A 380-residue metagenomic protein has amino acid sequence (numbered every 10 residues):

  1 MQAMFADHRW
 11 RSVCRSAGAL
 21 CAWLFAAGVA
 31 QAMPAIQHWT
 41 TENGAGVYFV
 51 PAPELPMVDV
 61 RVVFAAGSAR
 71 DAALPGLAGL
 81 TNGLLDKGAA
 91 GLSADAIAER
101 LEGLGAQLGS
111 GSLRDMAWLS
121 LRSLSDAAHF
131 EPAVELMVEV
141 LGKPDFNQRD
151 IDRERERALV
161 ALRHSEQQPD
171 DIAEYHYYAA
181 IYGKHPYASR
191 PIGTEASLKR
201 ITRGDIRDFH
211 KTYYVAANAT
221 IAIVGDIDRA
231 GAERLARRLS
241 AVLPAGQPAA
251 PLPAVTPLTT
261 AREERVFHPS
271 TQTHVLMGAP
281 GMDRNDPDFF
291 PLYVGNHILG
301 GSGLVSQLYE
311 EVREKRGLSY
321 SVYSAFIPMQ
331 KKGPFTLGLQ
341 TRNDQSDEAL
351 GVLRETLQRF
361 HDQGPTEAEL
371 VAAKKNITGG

Functional and structural regions predicted by a protein language model:
M1-S12: N-terminal secretory signal peptides that target proteins for export/translocation
R15-G28: Bacterial N-terminal signal peptides
A32-M57: N- or domain-start disorder-to-order transition segments that initiate the globular core
M33-W39, I97, A179-A219, P251-T256: Histidine-acidic residue clusters that define the catalytic metal-binding segment of zinc metallopeptidase domains
Y48-V50, L55-N82, A94-V140, R155 (+6 more regions): M16 family metallopeptidases and their MPP-like homologs
T81-L84, G295: Active-site His/Glu-centered metal-binding helix of metallohydrolases
G88-G91, L141-R149, D362: Short, polar/flexible loop-turn hinges at active-site or ligand-entry regions and domain interfaces
G183, A188-P191, V215-A216, T220-N285: An aromatic/glycine/proline-enriched structural segment found at the starts of mature extracellular/organellar domains
